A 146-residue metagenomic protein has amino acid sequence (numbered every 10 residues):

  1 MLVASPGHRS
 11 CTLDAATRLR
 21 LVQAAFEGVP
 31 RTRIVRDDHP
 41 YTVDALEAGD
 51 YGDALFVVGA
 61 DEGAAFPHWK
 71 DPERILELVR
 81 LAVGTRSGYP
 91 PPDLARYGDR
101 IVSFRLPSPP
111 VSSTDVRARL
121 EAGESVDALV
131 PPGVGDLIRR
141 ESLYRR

Functional and structural regions predicted by a protein language model:
M1-R146: Nucleotidyltransferase catalytic core that binds NTPs
